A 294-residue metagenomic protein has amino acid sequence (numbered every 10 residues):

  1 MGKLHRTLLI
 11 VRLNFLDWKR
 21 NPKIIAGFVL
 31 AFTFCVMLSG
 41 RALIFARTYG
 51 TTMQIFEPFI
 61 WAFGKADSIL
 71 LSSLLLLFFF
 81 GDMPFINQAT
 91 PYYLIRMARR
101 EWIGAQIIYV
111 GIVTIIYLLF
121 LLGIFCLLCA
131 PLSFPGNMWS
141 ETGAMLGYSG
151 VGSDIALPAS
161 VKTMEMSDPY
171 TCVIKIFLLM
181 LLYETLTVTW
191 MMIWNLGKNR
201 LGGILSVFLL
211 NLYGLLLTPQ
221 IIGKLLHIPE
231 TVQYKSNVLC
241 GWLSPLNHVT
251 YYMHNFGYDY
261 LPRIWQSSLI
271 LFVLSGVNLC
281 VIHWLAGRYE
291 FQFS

Functional and structural regions predicted by a protein language model:
M1-L30: Aromatic- and glycine-rich beta-strand/loop motifs that create alpha-glucan
W18-K19, R100, I193-L201: Membrane-interface helix-boundary motifs at transmembrane edges
V29-F32, G202-L215: Central hydrophobic cores of alpha-helical transmembrane segments in multi-pass integral membrane proteins
L30-L38, L75-L76, F272-H283: Hydrophobic core of alpha-helical transmembrane segments in multi-pass integral membrane proteins
C35-G81, G104-L196, E230-S268: Secretory targeting signals
F79-I95, R99: Transmembrane helix boundary and interhelical loop/hinge segments in multi-pass membrane proteins
A89, L128, L132, G136 (+4 more regions): Membrane-interfacial segments
I193-G197, I270-S294: Junction motif at the cytosolic side of a transmembrane helix
